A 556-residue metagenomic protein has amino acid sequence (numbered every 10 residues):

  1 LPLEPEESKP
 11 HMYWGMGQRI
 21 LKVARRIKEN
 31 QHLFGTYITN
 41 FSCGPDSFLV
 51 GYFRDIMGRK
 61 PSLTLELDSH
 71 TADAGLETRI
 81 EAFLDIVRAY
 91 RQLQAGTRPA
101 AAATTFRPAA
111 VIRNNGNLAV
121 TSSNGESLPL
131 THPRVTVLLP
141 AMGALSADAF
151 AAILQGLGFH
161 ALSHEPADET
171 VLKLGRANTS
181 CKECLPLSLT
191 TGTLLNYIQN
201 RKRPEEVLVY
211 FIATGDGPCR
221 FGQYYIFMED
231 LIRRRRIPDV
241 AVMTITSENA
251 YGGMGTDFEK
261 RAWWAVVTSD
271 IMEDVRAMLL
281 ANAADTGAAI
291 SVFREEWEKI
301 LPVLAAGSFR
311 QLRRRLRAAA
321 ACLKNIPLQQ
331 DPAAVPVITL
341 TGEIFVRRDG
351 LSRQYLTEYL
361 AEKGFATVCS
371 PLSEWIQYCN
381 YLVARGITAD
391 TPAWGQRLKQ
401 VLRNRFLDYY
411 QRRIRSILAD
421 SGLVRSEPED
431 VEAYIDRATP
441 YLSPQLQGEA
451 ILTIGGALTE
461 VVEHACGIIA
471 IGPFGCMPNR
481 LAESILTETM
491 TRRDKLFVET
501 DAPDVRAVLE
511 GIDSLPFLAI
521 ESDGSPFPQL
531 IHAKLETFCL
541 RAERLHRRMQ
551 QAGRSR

Functional and structural regions predicted by a protein language model:
L1-R556: An N-terminal assembly and electron-transfer interface module characteristic of large anaerobic redox and radical
